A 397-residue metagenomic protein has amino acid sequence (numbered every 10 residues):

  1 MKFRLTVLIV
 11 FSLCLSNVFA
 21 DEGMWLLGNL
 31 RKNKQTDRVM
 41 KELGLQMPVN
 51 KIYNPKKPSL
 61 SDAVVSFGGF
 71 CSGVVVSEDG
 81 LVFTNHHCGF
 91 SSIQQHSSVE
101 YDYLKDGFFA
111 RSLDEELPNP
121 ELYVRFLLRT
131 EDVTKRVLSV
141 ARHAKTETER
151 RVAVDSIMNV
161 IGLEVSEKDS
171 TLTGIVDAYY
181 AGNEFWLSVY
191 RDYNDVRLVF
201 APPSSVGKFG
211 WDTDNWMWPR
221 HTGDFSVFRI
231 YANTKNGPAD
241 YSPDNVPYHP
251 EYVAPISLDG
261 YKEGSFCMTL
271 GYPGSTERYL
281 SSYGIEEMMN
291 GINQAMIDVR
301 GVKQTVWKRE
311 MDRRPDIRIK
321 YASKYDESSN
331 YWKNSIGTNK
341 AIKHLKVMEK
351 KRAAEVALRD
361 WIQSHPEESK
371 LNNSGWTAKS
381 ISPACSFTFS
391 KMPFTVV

Functional and structural regions predicted by a protein language model:
M1-E22: Bacterial Sec-dependent N-terminal signal peptides
N17-V397: Terminal presequence/propeptide segments associated with secretion/organelle targeting and zymogen/polyprotein
